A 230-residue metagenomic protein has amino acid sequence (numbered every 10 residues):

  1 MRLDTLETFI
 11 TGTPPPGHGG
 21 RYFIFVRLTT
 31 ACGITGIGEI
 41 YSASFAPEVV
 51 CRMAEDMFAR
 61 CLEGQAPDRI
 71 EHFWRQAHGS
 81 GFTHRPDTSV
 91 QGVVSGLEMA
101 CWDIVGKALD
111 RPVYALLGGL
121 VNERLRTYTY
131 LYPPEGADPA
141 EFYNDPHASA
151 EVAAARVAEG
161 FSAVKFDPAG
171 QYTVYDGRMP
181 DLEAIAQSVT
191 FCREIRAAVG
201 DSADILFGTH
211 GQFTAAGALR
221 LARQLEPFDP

Functional and structural regions predicted by a protein language model:
M1-S44: Structured beta-strand/loop patches that form or line metal/cofactor-binding pockets in enzymes
F9, D56, R60-Q65, S80 (+6 more regions): Change "in soluble alpha/beta enzymes" to "in soluble alpha/beta proteins
G19-R21, G92, L120: Short coil/turn motifs at beta-sheet boundaries
F23-F25, G96, R126, A163: Broad gene-expression machinery/nucleic-acid interaction feature
T29-L109: Metal- or metallocofactor-binding catalytic centers and their adjacent structured scaffolds across diverse enzyme
E98-P134, E159: Glycine-rich, aromatic-flanked loop segments that form ligand/cofactor-binding clefts across common enzyme folds
R124, Y128-P230: Metal-dependent enolase-superfamily TIM-barrel catalytic cores that perform enediolate-based chemistry
